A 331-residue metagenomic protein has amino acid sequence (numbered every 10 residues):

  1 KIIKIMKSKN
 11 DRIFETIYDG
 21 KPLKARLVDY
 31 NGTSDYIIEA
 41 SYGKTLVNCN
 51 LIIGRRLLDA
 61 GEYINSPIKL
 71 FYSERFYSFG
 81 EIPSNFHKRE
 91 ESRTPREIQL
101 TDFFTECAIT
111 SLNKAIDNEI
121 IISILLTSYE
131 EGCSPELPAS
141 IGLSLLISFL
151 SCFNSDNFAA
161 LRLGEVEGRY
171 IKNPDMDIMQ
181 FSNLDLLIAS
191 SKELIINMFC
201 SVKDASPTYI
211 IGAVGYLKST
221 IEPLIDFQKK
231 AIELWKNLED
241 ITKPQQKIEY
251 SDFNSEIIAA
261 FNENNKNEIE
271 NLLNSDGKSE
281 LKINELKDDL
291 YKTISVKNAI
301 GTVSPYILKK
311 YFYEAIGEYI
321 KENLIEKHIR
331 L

Functional and structural regions predicted by a protein language model:
I2-L58, E62-K69, Q246-L331: Extended amphipathic alpha-helical scaffolds
E15-I17, V28-G32, I38-S41, S84-E90 (+4 more regions): Replace "in large, NTP-powered and nucleic-acid-processing enzymes" with "in large, NTP-powered factors and other
V28, S34-I38, I52, I121 (+2 more regions): Gly/Lys-enriched N-terminal cap/neck module of very large, oligomeric protein machines
I37-I120, L126, I210: Glycine-rich, flexible beta-strand/loop modules in the N-terminal catalytic cores of phosphate-handling
N48, K114-V166, K327, L331: Glycine-rich anion/phosphate-binding loop at the beta-strand->alpha-helix junction
R55-L57, E74-F76, I124-E130, L161-R169 (+1 more regions): Acidic, glycine-rich active-site loops and adjacent beta-strand->loop/helix elements that engage anionic groups
P138-L150, A213-Y216, T220-I221, L286-D289 (+3 more regions): Stable alpha-helical structural segments in soluble proteins, enriched in small hydrophobic residues
F153-E268: Mobile "lid/hinge" segments at catalytic clefts and subdomain interfaces of large enzymes
